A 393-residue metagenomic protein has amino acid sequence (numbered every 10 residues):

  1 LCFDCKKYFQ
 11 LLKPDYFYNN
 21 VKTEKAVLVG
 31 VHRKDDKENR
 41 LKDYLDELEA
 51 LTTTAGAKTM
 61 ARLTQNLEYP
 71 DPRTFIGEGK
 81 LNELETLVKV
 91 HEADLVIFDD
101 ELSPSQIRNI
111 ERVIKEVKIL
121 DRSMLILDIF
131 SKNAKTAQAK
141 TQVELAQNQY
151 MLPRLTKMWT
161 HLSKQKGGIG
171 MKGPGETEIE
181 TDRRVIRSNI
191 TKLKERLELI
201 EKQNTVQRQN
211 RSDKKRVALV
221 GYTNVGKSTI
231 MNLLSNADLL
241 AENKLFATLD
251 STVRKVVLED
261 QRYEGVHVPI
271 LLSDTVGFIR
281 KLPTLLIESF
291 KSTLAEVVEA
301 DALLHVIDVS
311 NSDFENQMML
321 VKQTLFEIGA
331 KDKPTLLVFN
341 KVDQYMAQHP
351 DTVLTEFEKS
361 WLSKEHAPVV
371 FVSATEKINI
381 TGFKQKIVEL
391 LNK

Functional and structural regions predicted by a protein language model:
L1-I126: N-terminal accessory targeting/assembly segments
N20-T23, H161-I287, L294, V298: Conserved G1/Walker A P-loop phosphate-binding module
L28-H32, R62-Q65, I97-D99, L304-D308 (+2 more regions): Conserved beta-strand segments of the P-loop GTPase G domain that flank and frequently precede/overlap
H32-D36, L67-Y69, E101-P104, M124-L127 (+4 more regions): Conserved nucleotide-binding/hydrolysis micro-motifs of P-loop NTPases
D35-R40, P70-T74, N133-A137, E178 (+4 more regions): Flexible beta-alpha connector loops of hexameric P-loop NTPases
Y44-T53, E85-V90, D100-V117, E259-V268 (+1 more regions): Conserved C-terminal guanine-recognition region of P-loop GTPase G domains, centered on the G4
L48, V96, N148, I186 (+6 more regions): Residue-level signature of catalytic and energy-coupling elements of molecular machines, predominantly ATP/GTP-dependent
K115-G167, K331-L336, D343-K393: Canonical P-loop GTPase G-domain recognition
